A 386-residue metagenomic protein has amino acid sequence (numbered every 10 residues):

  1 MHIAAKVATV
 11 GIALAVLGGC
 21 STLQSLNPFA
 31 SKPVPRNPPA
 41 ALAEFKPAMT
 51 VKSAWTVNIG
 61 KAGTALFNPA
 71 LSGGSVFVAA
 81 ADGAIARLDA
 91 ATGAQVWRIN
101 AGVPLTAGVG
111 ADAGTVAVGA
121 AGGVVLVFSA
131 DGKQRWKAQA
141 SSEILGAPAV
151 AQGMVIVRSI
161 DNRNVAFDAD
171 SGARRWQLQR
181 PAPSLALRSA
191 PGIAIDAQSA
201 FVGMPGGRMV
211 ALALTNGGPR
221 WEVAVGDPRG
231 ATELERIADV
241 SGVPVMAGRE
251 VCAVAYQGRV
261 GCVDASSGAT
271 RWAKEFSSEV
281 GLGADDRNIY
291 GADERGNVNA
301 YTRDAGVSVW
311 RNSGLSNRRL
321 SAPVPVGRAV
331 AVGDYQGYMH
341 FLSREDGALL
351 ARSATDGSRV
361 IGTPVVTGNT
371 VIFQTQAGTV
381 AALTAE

Functional and structural regions predicted by a protein language model:
L23-L26, A30-N37, P47-A70, W97-D112 (+6 more regions): Extracytoplasmic beta-rich repeat domains
S75-V78, V116-V118, V155-V157, A200-F201 (+4 more regions): Conserved beta-propeller blade signature
A80-A81, A120, S159-I160, M204-P205 (+4 more regions): Structural signature of WD-repeat beta-propellers
A86, L126, V165, V210 (+4 more regions): WD40 beta-propeller blade core
D89-T92, S129-K133, D168-G172, L214-N216 (+4 more regions): Short loop/turn segments that connect beta-strands within beta-propeller blades
N288-A300, V307-F341: Loop/turn-rich, solvent-exposed surfaces of beta-rich toroidal or solenoidal domains
